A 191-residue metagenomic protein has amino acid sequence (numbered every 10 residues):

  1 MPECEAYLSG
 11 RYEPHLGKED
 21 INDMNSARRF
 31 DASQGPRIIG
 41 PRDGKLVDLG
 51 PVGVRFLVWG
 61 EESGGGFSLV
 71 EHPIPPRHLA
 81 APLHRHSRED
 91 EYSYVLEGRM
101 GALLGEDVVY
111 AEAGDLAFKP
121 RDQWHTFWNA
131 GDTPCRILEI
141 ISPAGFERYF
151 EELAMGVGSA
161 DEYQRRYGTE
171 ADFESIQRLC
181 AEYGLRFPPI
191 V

Functional and structural regions predicted by a protein language model:
P2-A6, P14-L16: Intrinsically disordered, low-complexity segments enriched in serine/proline and basic residues
G17, D23-F56: Extreme N-terminal tail/first-helix region
D43-L83, E89-D90: A short glycine-rich, His/Asp/Glu-containing loop-to-beta-strand
G53, Y92, R99-G101, V108 (+2 more regions): Structural motif
G65, R121-E147: Ligand-binding loop in jelly-roll beta-barrel domains
E71-P75, R85-L104, I140-I141: Short, conserved beta-strand element in jelly-roll/cupin
E106-W124: Short acidic-glycine-tyrosine-enriched beta hairpin
E152-V191: Acidic/histidine-enriched, glycine/proline-rich intrinsically disordered or flexible terminal extensions
